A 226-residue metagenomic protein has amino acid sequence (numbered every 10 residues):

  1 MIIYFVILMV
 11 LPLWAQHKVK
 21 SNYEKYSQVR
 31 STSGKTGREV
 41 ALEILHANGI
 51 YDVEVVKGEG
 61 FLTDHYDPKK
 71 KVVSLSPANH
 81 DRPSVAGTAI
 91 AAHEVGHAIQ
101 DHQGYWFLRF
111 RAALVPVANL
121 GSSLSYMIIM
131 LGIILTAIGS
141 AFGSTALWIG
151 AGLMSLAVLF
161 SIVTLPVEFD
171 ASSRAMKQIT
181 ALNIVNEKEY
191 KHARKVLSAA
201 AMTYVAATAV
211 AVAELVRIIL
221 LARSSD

Functional and structural regions predicted by a protein language model:
M1-I3, A141-L153: Hydrophobic alpha-helical transmembrane segments
M1-V6, Q16: Internal alpha-helical transmembrane segments
I3, M127, L131, L156 (+2 more regions): Cleavable Sec-type N-terminal signal peptides
F5-P12, G96-H97, A137-S144, A181: Short, functional N-terminal and low-complexity linear motifs
L8-W14, G132, G150-T164: Alpha-helical transmembrane segments of multi-pass membrane proteins
Q16-S122, L159-D226: Polar-ligand-bearing catalytic/cofactor-coordination segments of membrane-embedded or membrane-tethered inner-membrane
L114-A141: Post-HExxH zinc-binding segment in Zn-dependent metallohydrolases
